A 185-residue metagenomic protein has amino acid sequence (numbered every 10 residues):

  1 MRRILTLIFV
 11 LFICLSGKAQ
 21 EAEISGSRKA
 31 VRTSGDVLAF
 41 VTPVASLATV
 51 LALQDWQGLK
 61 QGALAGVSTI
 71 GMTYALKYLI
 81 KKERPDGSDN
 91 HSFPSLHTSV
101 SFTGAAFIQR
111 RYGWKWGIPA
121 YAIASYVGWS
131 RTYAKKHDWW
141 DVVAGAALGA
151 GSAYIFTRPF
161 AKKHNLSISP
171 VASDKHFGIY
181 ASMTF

Functional and structural regions predicted by a protein language model:
R2-C14, K18-L38, W56-Q57, T73-Y74 (+1 more regions): Replace "edges of transmembrane helices
T42-T49: Hydrophobic core of alpha-helical transmembrane segments in multi-pass integral membrane proteins
V44, A65-T69, G145, G149: Hydrophobic alpha-helical membrane-embedded or membrane-associated segments
A45, Q61-G62, A105: Residues at structural and domain junctions
T49, L53-S68: Interfacial segments of alpha-helical transmembrane regions
